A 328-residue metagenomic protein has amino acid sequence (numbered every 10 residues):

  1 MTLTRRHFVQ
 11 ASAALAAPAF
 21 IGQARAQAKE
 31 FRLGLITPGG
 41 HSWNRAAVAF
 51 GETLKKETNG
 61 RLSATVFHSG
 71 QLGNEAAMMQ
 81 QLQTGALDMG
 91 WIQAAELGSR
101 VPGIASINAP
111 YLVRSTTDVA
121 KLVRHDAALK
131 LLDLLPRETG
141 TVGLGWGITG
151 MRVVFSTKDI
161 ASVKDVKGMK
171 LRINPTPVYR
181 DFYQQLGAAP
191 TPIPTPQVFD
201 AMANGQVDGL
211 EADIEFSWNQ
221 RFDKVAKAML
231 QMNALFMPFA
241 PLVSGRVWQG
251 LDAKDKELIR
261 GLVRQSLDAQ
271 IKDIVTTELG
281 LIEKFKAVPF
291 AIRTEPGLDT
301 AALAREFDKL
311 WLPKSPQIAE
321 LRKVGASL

Functional and structural regions predicted by a protein language model:
T2-L3, H7-P18, Q23-D118, A127-L129 (+1 more regions): N-terminal secretory/targeting leader peptides
L122-R124: Short, Φ-rich (hydrophobic/aromatic) sequence segments
